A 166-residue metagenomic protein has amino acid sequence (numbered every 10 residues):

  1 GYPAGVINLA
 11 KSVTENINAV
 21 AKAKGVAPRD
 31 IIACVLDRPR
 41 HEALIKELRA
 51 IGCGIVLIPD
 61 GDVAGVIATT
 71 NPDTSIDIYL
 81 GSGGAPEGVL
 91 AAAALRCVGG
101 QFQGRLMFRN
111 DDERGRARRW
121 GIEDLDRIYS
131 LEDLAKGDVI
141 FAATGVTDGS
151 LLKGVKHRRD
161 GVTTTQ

Functional and structural regions predicted by a protein language model:
G1-G5, G84, R96-G100, G104-Q166: Anaerobic metallocofactor- and corrinoid-dependent redox/one-carbon enzyme cores, especially those from methanogenesis
G1-L57, W120, G149-L151, V162-Q166: Acidic beta-strand-loop-alpha-helix segment within the catalytic core of divalent metal-dependent phosphate-processing
A23-P28, E47-A50, T69-T74, L131-A135 (+1 more regions): Solvent-exposed alpha-helices and their adjacent loops that cap or buttress functional pockets in soluble metabolic
V35-L36, I55-P59, I78-S82, F141-A143: General beta-strand structural signal in soluble alpha/beta enzymes
R40, P59-V66: Short acidic loop-to-helix transition motifs that present clustered carboxylates
A43-R49, A68-N71, L90-L95, L152-V155: Short acidic, glycine/serine/threonine-rich loops at helix termini
V56-D62, F108-R109: A generic structural motif
D62, N71-F102: Glycine-rich phosphate-binding loop
